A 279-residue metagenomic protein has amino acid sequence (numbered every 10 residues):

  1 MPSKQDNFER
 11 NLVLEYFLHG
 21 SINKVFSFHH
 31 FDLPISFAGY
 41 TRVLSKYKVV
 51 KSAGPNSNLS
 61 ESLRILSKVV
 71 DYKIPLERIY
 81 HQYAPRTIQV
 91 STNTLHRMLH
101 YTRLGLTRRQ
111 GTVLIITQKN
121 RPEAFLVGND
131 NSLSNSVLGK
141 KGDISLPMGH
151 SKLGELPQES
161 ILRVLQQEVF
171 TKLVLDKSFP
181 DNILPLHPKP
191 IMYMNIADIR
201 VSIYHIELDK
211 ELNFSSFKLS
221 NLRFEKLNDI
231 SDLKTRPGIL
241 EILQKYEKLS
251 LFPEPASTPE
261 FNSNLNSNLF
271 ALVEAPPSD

Functional and structural regions predicted by a protein language model:
P2-N23, G39-Y72, K140-G142, I203-H205 (+1 more regions): Nudix hydrolase/Nudix homology domain
L18-V49, K73-R97: Short, basic interhelical loop/turn and adjoining N-cap of the next helix at nucleic-acid- or acidic-partner-contacting
D71-Y72, Y83, K119-N120, T171-K172: Secondary-structure boundary elements
I79-Y80, L114, L146, Y204: Generic structural hydrophobic/aromatic packing signal, biased to beta-strands
R97-P147: N-terminal strand-loop-strand
G149-L249, A275-P276: Unchanged
